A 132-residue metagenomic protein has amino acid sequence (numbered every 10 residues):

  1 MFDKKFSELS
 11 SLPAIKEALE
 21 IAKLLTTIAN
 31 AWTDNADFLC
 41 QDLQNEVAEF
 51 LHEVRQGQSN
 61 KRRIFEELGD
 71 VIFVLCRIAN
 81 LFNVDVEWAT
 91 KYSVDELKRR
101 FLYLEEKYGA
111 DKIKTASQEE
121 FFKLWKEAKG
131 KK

Functional and structural regions predicted by a protein language model:
M1-L68, F73-K132: Flexible "arm" and connector segments at domain edges
